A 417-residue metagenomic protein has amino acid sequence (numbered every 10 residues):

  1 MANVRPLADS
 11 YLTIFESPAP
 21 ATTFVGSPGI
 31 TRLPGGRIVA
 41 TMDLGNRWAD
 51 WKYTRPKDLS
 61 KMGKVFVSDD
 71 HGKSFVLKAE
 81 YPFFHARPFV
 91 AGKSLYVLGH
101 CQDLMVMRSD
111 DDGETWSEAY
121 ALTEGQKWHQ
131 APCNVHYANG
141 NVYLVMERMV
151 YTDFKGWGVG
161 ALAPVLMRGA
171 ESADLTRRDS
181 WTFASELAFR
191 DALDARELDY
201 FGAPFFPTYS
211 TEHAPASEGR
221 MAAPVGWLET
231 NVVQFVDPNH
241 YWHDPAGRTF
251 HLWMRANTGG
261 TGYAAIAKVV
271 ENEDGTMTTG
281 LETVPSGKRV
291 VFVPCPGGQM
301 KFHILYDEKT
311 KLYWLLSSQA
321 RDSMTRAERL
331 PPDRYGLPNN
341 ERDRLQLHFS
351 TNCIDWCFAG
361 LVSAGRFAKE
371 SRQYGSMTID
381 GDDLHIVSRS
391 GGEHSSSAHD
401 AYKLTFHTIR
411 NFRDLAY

Functional and structural regions predicted by a protein language model:
M1-A131, H136-E229, V233-P296, D307-L312 (+3 more regions): Beta-rich carbohydrate-recognition and catalytic domains
I304: Catalytic cores of secreted/periplasmic lytic hydrolases that degrade extracellular macromolecules
Q373-G375: C-terminal/domain-terminus segments
T378: Loop-rich non-cytosolic ectodomains and luminal regions
